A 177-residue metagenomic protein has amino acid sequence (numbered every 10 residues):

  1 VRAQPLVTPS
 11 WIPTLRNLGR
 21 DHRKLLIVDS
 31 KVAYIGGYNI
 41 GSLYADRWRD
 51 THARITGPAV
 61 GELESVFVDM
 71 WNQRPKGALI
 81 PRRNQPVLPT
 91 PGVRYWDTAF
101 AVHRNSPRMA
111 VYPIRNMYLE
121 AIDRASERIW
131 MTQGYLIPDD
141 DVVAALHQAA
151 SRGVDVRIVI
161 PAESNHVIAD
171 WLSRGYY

Functional and structural regions predicted by a protein language model:
V1-Y177: Charged, low-complexity intrinsically disordered terminal segments
